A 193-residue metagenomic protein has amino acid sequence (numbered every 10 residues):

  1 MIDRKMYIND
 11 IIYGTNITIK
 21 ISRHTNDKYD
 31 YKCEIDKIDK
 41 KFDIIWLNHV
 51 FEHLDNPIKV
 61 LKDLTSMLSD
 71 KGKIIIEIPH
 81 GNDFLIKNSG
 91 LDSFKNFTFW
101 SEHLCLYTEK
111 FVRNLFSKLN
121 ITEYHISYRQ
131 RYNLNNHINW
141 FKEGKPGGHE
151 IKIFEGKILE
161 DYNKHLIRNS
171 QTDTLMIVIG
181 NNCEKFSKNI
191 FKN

Functional and structural regions predicted by a protein language model:
M1-L91, S101-K118, T174-C183: Conserved SAM-binding loop
H24, I35, I121, N133-L134 (+1 more regions): Short linear sequence motifs
I38, K87, F94-N96, Y128 (+1 more regions): Short, well-ordered helical secondary-structure segments
I44, D92-N96, L159: General secondary-structure edge motif
G90-F99, N139-G147: Short glycine/proline- and charge-enriched loop/turn segments that cap or connect secondary-structure elements
E109-R129, I153-G156: A SAM-dependent methyltransferase catalytic signature shared across enzymes that methylate proteins
S127-N193: A C-terminal cap/extension of S-adenosyl-L-methionine-dependent methyltransferases that defines the acceptor-substrate
